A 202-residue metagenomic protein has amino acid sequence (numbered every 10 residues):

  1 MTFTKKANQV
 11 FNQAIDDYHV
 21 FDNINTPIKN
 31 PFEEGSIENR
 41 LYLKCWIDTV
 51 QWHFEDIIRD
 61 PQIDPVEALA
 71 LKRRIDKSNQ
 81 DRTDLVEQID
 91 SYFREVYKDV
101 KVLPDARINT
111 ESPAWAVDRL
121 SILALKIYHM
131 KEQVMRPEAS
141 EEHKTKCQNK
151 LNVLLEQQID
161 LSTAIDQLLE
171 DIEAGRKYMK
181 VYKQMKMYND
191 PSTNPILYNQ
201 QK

Functional and structural regions predicted by a protein language model:
M1-K202: Anionic, Ser/Thr-rich low-complexity intrinsically disordered regions
